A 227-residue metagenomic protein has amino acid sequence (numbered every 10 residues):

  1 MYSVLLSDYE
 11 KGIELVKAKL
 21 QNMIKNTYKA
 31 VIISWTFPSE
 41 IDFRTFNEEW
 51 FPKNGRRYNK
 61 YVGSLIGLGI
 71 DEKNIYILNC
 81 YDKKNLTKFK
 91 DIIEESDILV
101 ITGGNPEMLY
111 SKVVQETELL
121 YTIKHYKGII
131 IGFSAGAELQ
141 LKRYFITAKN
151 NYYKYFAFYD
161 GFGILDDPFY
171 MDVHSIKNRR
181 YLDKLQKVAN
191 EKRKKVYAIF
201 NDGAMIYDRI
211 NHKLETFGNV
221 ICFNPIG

Functional and structural regions predicted by a protein language model:
M1-N26, I32-R56, Y144-G227: C-terminal and late-domain segments of enzyme folds
K25-Y28, E72, E95-S96, K127 (+1 more regions): A general structural motif
V31, I98-T102, I131-G132, Y170-M171: Structural motif
T36-P38, G104-P106, G136: Short glycine-rich anion-binding loops that position phosphate/pyrophosphate groups of nucleotides and phosphorylated
E40-G104: A glycine-rich, hydrophobic loop/mini-helix early in the fold
I92-E95, Q115-G128: Catalytic-core regions built around general acid/base machinery
I101-T102, K124-R143: Catalytic nucleophile loop
P106-Q115: Glycine/threonine-rich flexible loop motifs
